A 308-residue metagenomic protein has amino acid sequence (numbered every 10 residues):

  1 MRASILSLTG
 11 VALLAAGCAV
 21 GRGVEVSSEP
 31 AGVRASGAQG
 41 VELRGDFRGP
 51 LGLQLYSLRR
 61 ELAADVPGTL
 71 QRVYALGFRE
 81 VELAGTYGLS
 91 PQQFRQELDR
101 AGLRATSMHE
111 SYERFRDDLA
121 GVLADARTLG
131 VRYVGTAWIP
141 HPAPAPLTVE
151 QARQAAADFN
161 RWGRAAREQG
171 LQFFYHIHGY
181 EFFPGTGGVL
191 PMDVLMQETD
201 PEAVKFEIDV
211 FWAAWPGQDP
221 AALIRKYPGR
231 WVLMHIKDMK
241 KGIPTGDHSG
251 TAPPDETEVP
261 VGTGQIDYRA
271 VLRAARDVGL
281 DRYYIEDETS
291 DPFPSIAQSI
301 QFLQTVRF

Functional and structural regions predicted by a protein language model:
M1-L8: Bacterial N-terminal signal peptides that target proteins for export
A15-G17: C-terminal motif of bacterial Sec signal peptides marking the signal peptidase cleavage site
A19-G21, S27-Y133, Q301, T305-F308: N-terminal pre-domain/capping segments
G49-Q54, V81-L83, A105-E110, V134-T136 (+4 more regions): Hydrophobic faces of well-ordered beta-strands that scaffold small-molecule active sites in alpha/beta enzyme cores
Y56-L58, A84-T86, E110-E113, I139-H141 (+4 more regions): Active-site beta-loop-alpha junctions enriched in small/polar residues
E80, Y87, Y112-F206, F293: Active-site acidic/histidine proton-transfer and metal-coordination neighborhood in alpha/beta enzyme cores
E168-Q265: Acidic/histidine-rich catalytic cores of soluble enzymes
P260, A274, V278, T289-F308: Aromatic-rich peripheral "rim/lid" segments of glycoside hydrolase catalytic domains that contact and position glycan
